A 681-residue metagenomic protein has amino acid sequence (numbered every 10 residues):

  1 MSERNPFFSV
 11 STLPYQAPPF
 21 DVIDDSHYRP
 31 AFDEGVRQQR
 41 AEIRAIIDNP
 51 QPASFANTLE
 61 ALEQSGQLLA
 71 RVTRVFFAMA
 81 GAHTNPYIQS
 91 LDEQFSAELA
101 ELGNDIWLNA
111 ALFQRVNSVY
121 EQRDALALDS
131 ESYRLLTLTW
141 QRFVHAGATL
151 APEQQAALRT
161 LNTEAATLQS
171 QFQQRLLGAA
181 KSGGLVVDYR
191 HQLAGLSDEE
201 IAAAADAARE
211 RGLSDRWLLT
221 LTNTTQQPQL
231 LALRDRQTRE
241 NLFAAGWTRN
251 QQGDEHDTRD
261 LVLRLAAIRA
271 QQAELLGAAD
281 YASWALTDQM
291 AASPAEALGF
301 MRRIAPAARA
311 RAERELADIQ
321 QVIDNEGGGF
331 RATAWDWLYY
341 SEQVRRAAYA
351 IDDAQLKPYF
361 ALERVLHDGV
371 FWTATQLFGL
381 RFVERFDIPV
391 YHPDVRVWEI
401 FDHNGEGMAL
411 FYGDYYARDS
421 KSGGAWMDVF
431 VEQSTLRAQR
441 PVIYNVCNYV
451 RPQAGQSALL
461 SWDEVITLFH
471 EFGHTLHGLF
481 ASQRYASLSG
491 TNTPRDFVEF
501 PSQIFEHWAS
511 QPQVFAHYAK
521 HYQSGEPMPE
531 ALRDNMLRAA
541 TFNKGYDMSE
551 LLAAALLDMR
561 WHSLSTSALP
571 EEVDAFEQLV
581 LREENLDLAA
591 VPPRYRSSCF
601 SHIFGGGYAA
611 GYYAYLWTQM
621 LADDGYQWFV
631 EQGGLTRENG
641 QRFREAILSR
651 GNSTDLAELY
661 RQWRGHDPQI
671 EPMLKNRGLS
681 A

Functional and structural regions predicted by a protein language model:
M1-H27, E34, A203, R216-L218 (+10 more regions): C-terminal, non-catalytic "cap/extension" segments appended to globular domains
M1-S197, F629: N-terminal helix-rich structural modules
T12-H27, F76-F95, S118-T160, T220-D260 (+6 more regions): Short His/Asp/Glu-rich catalytic/ion-coordination signatures at enzyme active sites or charged loops
P30-E34, Q38, T160, E164 (+5 more regions): A non-catalytic, amphipathic alpha-helix used as a structural packing/dimerization or gating element in enzyme scaffolds
Q67-A78, T137, Q141, A244 (+3 more regions): Short, hydrophobic/amphipathic alpha-helical patches that form generic packing surfaces within helical domains
E131, L135-L136, T167, Q174 (+8 more regions): Active-site-proximal, well-structured secondary-structure segments within enzyme catalytic domains
T258-A270, V442-N445, Q483, R650-N652: Short, hydrophobic/aliphatic alpha-helical segments
V450-F469: Short pre-active-site segment immediately N-terminal to the catalytic Zn-binding motif
